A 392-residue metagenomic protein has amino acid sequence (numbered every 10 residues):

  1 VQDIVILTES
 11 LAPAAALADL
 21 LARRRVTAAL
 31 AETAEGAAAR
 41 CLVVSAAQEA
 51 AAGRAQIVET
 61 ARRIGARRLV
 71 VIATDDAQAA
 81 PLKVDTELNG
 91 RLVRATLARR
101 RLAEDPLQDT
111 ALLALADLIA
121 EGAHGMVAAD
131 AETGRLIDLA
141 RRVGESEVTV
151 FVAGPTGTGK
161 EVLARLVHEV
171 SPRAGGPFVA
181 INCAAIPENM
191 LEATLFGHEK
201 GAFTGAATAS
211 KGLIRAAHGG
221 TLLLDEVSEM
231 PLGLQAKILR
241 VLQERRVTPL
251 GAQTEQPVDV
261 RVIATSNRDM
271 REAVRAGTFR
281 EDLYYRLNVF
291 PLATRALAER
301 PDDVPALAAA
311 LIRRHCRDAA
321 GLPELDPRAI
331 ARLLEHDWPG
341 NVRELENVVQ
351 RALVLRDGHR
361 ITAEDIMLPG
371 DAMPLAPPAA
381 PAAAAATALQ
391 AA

Functional and structural regions predicted by a protein language model:
V1-I119, D357: N-terminal accessory segments that target, anchor, or regulate ATP-driven/P-loop NTPase machines and associated
A28, A202-T208, E244-P249, E272: Short gly/ser/thr-rich secondary-structure transition/capping motifs
A34-G36, R63-I64, R142-V143, V170-A174 (+5 more regions): Conserved catalytic network of the ASCE P-loop NTPase/AAA+ motor domain
L113-R135, N189: Dynamic helix-loop-helix/coil hinge segments at AAA+ ATPase domain boundaries and subdomain interfaces
G125, L139-G205, R215-P231, A296-P301: Conserved post-Walker A coupling segment in P-loop NTPases
A129, A174-G176, G251-R261, D269-P378: Nucleotide-binding/hydrolysis machinery
L136, A140, T158, I181 (+11 more regions): Conserved RecA-like P-loop NTPase ATPase core
A209-G219, L223, P231-K237, T248-N267 (+2 more regions): AAA+/SF3 P-loop NTPase mechanochemical coupling elements
